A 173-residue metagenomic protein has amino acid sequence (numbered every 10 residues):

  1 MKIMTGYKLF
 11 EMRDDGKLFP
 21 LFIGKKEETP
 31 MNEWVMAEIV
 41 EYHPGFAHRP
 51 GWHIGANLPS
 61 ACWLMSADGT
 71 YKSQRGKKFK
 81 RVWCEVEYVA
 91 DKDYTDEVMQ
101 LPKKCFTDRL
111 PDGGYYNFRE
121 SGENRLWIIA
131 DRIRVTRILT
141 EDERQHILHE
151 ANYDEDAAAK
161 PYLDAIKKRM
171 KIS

Functional and structural regions predicted by a protein language model:
K2-A37, D68-S173: Active-site and NAD+-binding cores of ADP-ribose-processing enzymes
E41-A67: Extended catalytic/binding region for NAD+/ADP-ribose chemistry, centered on the ART fold
